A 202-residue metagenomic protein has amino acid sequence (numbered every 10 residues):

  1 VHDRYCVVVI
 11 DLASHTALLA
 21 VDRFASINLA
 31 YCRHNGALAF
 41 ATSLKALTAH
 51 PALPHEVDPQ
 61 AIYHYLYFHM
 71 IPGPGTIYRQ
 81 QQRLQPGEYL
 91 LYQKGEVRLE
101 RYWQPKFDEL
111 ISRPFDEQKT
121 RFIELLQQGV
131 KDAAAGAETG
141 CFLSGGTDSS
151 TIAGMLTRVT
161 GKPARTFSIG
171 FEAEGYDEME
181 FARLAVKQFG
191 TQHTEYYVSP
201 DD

Functional and structural regions predicted by a protein language model:
V1-D201: Cysteine-centered catalytic environments shared across enzyme families
